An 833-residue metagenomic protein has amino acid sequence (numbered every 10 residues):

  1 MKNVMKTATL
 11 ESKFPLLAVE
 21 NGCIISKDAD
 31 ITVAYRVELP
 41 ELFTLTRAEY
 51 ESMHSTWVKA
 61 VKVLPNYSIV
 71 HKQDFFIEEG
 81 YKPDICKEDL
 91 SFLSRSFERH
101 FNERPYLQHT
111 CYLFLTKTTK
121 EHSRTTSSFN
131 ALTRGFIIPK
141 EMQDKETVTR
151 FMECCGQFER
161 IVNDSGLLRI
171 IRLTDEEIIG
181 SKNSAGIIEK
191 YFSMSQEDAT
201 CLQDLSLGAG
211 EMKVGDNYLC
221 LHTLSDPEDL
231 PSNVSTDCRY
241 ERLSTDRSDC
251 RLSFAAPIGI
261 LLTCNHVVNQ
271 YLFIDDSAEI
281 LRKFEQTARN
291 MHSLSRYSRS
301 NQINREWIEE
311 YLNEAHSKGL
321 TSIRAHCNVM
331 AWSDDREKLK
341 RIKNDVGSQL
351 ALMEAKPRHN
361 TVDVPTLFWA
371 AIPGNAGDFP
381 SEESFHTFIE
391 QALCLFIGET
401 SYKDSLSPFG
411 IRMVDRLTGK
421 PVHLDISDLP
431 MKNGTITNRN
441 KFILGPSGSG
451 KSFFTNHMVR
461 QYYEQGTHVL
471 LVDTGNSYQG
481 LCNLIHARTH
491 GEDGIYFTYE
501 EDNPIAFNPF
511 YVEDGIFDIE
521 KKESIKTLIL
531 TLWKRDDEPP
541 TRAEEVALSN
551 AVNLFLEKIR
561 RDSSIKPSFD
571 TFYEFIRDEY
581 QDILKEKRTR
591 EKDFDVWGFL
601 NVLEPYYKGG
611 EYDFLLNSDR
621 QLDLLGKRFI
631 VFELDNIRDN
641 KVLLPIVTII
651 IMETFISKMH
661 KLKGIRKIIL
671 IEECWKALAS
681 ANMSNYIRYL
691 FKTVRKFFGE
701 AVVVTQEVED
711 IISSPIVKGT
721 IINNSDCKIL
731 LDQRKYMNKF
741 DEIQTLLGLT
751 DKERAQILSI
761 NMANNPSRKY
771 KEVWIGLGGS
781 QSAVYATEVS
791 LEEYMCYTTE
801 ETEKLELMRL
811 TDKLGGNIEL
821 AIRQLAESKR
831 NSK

Functional and structural regions predicted by a protein language model:
M1-E399: Extended, folded cores of ATP/NTP-driven motor/assembly subunits in large transport and secretion machines
C23-A29, N102-L107, S317-S322, V414-R416 (+3 more regions): Short glycine/proline-enriched loop/turn "hinge" motifs that connect secondary-structure elements and lie
I31, H109-C111, H468, R628 (+1 more regions): The start of beta-strands in P-loop NTPase/AAA+ ATPase cores
R47, E51-V63, L261-T263, A355-K356 (+9 more regions): P-loop NTPase motor domains
I85-L90, S127-L132, G374-G377, I485-T489 (+5 more regions): Short secondary-structure boundary/capping segments
L132-R160, M353, G445-G450, C796-A821: Short, cationic low-complexity segments
S427-S449, F453-Q461, V469-Q479, I495-N503 (+2 more regions): Conserved P-loop NTPase motor cores
T750-R809: Conserved P-loop NTPase
